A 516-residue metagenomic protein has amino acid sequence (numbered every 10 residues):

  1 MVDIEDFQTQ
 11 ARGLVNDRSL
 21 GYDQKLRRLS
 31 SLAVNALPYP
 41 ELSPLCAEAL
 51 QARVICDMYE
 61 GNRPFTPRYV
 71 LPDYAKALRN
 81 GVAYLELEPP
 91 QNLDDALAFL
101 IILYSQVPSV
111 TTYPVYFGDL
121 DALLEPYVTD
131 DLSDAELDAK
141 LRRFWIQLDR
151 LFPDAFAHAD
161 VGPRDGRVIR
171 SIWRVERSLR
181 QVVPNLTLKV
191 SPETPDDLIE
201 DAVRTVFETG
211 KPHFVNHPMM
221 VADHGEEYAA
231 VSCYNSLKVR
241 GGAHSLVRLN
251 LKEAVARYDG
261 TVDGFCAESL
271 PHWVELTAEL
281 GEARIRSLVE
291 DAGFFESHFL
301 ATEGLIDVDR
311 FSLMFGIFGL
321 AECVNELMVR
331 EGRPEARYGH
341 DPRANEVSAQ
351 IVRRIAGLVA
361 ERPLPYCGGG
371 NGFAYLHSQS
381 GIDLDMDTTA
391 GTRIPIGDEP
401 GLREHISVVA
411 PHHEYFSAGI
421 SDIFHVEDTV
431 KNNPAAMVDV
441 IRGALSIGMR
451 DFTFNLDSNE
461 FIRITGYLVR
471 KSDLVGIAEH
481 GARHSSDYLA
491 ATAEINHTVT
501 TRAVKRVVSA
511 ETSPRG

Functional and structural regions predicted by a protein language model:
V2-D309, R330, A336-D341, A360-R515: Conserved catalytic cores of very large enzyme subunits
R240, D307-C323: Conserved phosphate/anionic-ligand binding catalytic regions in large, soluble enzymes, centered on
L270-V274, G316-G319, V324, M328: A conserved active-site cap/scaffold subdomain adjacent to cofactor or substrate pockets
P334-G357: Short secondary-structure subsegments characteristic of cysteine-rich extracellular domains
